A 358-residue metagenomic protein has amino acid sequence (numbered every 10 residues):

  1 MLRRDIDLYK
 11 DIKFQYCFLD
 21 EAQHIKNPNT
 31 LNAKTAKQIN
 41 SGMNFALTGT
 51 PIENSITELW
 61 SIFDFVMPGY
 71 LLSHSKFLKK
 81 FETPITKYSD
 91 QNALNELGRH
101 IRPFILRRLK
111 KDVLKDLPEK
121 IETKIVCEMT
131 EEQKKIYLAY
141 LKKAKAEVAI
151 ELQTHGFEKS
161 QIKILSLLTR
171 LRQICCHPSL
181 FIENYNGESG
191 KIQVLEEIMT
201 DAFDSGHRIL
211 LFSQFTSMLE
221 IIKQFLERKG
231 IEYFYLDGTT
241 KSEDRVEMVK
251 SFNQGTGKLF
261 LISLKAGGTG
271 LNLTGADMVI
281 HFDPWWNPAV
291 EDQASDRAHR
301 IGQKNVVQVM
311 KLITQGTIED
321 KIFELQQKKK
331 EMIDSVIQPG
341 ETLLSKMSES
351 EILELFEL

Functional and structural regions predicted by a protein language model:
M1-S89, G98-L358: ASCE P-loop NTPase motor core, strongest for the SF2 helicase catalytic module
L94-E96: Long, charge-dense, solvent-exposed interaction surfaces that engage phosphate-rich ligands
